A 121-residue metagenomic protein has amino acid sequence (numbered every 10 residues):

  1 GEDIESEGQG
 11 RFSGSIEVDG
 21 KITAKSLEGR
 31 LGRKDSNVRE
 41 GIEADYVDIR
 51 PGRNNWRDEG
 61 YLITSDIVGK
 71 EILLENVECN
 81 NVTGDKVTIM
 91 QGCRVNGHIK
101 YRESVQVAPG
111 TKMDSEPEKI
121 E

Functional and structural regions predicted by a protein language model:
G1-E121: Extended beta-solenoid/beta-helix repeat architectures
